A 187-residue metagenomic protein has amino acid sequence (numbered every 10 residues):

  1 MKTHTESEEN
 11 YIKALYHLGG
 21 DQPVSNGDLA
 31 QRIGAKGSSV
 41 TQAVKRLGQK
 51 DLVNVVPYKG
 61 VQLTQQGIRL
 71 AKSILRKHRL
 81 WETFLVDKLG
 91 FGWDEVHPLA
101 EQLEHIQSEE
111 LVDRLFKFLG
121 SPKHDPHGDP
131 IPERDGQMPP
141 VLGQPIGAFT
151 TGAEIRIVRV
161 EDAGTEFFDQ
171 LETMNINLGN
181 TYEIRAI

Functional and structural regions predicted by a protein language model:
K2-A35: N-terminal helix-turn-helix DNA-binding core of bacterial DNA-binding proteins
S38, D94: Key DNA-contact positions within bacterial/archaeal DNA-binding proteins
V44-K45: Short, hydrophobic-biased segments on the C-terminal half of alpha helices that form "recognition helices"
G48-V56: A short, conserved structural fragment
K59-H78: Basic, amphipathic "hinge/linker" alpha-helix immediately C-terminal to the N-terminal HTH DNA-binding motif
E104-I187: Mid-protein regulatory/catalytic core that forms ligand/cofactor-binding pockets and protein-protein interaction
